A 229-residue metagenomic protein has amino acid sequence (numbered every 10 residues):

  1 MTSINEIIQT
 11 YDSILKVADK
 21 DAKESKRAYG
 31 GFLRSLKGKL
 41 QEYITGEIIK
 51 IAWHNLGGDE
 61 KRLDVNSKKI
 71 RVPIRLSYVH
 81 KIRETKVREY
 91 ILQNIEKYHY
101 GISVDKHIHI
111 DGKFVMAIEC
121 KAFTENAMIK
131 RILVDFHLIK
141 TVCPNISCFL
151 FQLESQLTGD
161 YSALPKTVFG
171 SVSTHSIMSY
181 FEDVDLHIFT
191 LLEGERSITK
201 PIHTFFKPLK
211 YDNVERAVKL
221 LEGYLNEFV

Functional and structural regions predicted by a protein language model:
T2-G30, R34-S35, K50-G58, V142-V229: C-terminal tail/extension regions appended to the core domain(s) of diverse proteins
G31-R34, A117-N126: Surface-exposed cleft-lining segments at the edges of enzyme active sites
R34-G46: Nuclease catalytic cores
L36, I48-I74: Long, mid-chain structured domain cores
D64-H109: Active-site metal-binding core of divalent-cation-utilizing nuclease and nuclease-like domains
K106-I108, F114-A122, I132: Conserved catalytic cores of phosphodiester-cleaving nucleases, focusing on short active-site segments
F123-V134, Y161: Active-site-adjacent loop/helix micro-motif of nuclease/hydrolase catalytic cores
H137-T141: Substrate-engagement module of ASCE P-loop NTPases
